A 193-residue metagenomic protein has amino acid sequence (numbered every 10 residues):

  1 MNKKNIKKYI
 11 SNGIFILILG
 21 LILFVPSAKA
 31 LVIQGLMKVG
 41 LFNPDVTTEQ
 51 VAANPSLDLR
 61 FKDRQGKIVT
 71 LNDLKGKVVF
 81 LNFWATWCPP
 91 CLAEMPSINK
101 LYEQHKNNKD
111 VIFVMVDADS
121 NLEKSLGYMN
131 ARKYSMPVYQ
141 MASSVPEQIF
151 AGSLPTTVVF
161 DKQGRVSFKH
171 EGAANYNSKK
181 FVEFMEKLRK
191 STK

Functional and structural regions predicted by a protein language model:
S11-P26: Hydrophobic membrane-insertion alpha-helices, especially the h-region of bacterial N-terminal signal peptides
S27-D58: N-proximal helix/coil linker or "cap" segments that precede and/or mark the start of modular domains
D58-V79, H105: A short beta-strand-turn-helix
K75, F83-K100: Conserved redox-active cysteine motifs that mediate thiol-disulfide chemistry, especially di-cysteine Cys-X(1-2)-Cys
K77-V79, F83-W87, S153, Q163: Short pre-active-site segment immediately N-terminal to redox-active cysteine/selenocysteine motifs in thiol-based
A93-R132, M141-E147: Structural microenvironment flanking redox-active thiols in thiol-disulfide oxidoreductases
G127-S135, Q140-R189: Thiol/disulfide oxidoreductase modules built on the thioredoxin-like
